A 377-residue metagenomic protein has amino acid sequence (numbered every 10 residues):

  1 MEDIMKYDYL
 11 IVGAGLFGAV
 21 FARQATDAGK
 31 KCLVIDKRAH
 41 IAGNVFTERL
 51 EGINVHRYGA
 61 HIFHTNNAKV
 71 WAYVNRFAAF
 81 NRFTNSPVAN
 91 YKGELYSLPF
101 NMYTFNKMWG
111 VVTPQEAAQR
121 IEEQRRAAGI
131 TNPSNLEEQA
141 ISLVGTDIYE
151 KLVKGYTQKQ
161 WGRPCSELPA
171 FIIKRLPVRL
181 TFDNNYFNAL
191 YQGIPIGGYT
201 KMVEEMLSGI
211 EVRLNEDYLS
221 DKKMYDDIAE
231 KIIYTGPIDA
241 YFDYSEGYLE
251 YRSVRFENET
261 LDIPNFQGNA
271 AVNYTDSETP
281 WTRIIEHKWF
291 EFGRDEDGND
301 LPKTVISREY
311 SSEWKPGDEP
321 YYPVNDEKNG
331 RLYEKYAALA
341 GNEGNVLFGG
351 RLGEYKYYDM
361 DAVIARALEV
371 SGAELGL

Functional and structural regions predicted by a protein language model:
Y7-V34, S371: N-terminal Rossmann-like FAD-binding beta1-loop-alpha1 element of flavoenzymes
L16-F17, A39-I41, Y103, Q158 (+5 more regions): Short, solvent-exposed loop/turn segments at secondary-structure junctions
T26-E51: Glycine-rich FAD pyrophosphate-binding loop
E48-Y73: N-terminal glycine-rich dinucleotide-binding loop that anchors FAD/FMN and/or NAD(P) in oxidoreductases
V70-K92, I148-K151: A short alpha-helix-loop-beta-strand transition element characteristic of N-terminal alpha/beta dinucleotide-binding
A89-S97, M102-K231, T235-F242: Active-site/ligand-binding neighborhood in enzyme catalytic cores
Y218-L339: Mid-domain catalytic core of redox enzymes that form a hydrophobic substrate pocket/lid adjacent to a catalytic redox
E319-L377: C-terminal catalytic lobe of FAD-dependent flavoproteins
